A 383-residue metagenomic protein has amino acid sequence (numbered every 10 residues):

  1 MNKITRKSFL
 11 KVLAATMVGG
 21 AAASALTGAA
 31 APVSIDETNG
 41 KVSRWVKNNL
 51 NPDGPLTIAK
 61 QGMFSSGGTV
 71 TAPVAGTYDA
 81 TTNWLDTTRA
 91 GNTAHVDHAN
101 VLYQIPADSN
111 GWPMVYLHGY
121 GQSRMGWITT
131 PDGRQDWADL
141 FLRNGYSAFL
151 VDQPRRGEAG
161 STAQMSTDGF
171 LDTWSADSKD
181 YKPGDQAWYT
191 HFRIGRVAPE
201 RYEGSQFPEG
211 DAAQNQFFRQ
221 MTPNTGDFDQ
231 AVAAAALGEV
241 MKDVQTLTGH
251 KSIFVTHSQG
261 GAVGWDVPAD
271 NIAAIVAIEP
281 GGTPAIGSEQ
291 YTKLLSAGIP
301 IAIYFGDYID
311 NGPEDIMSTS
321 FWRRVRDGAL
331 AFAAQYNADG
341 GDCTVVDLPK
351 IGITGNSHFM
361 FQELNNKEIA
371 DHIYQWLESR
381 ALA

Functional and structural regions predicted by a protein language model:
S8-A30: N-terminal export signals
V42-D108: N-terminal cap/lid segment of alpha/beta-hydrolase-fold proteins
G111-G119: Short beta-strand element of the alpha/beta-hydrolase
Y120-D132, N311: Short substrate-entry loop that stabilizes the transition state in hydrolases
A138-E158: Conserved alpha/beta-hydrolase
A231-H250: Conserved acidic catalytic loop of the alpha/beta-hydrolase fold
V255-G260, G264: Gly/Ala-rich beta-loop-alpha elbow adjacent to hydrolase catalytic centers
P280-V346: The feature captures the conserved acid-bearing segment of alpha/beta-hydrolase catalytic domains
